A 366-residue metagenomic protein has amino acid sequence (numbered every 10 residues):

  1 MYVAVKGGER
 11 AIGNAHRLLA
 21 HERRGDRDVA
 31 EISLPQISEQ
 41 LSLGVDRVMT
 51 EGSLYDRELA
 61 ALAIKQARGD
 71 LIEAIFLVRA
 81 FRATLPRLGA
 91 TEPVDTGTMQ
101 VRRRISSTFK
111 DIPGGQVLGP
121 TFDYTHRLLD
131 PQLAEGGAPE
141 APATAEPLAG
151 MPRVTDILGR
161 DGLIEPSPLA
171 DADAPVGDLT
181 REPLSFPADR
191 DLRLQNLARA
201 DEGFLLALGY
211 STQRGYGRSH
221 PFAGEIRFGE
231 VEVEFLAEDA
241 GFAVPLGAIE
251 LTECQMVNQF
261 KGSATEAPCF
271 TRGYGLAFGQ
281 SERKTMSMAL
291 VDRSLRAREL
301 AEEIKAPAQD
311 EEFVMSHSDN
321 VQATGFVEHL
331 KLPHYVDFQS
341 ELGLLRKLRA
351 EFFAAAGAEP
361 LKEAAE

Functional and structural regions predicted by a protein language model:
M1-G224, F242, A358-E366: Short, amphipathic alpha-helical interaction segments embedded in low-complexity terminal/linker regions of eukaryotic
P142-E366: Acidic, serine/proline-rich low-complexity intrinsically disordered regions
